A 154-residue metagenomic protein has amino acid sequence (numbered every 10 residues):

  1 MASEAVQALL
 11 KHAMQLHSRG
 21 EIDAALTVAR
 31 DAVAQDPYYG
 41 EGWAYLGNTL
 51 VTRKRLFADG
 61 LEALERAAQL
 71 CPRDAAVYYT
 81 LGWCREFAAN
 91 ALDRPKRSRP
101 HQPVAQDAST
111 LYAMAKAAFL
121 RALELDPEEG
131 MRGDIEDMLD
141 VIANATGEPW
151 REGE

Functional and structural regions predicted by a protein language model:
S3, P37, P72, P127-G130: Short coil turns that delineate tetratricopeptide repeat
E4-Q35: Alpha-helical segment of the N-proximal tetratricopeptide repeat
Q7, E41, A76, M131-D134: Start-of-helix register in tetratricopeptide repeats
M14, N48-T49, W83, N90 (+1 more regions): Residue-level recognition of tetratricopeptide repeat
S18-V28, R53-R66, A88-A118, R132 (+1 more regions): Structural signature of tandem alpha-helical TPR/SEL1-like repeats, specifically the intra-repeat loop/turn
D31-A34, E65-Q69, R121-E124: Conserved structural position within tetratricopeptide repeats
D31-T52: Short, charge-rich amphipathic alpha-helical segments embedded in non-transmembrane helical bundles/solenoids
Y45, T80, I135-M138: Canonical tetratricopeptide repeat
